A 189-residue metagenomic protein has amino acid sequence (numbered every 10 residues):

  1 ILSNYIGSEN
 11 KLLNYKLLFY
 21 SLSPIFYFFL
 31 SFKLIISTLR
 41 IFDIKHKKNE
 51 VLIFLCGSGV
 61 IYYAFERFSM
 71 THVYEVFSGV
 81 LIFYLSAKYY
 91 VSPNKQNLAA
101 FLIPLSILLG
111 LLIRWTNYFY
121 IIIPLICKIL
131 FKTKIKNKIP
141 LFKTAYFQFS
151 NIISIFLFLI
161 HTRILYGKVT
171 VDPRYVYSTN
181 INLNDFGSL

Functional and structural regions predicted by a protein language model:
I1-L22, Y175-I181: Interfacial juxtamembrane loops and adjacent helix segments that form the catalytic/substrate-binding surfaces
Y5-N14, L30-G59, F77, P93-Q96: Transmembrane-helix signature of polytopic, membrane-embedded enzymes that assemble or transfer cell-envelope glycans
F26, N49-I53, I61-S86, L109 (+1 more regions): Multi-pass, polyprenyl lipid-linked donor-dependent membrane glycosyltransferases
S37, Y74-P93, A99-I107, P124: Specific aromatic-rich, kink-prone transmembrane helix
R40-I44, A87-L102, I129-K143: Membrane-interface junctions at the ends of membrane-embedded or membrane-associated helices
I53, F119-K132: Hydrophobic transmembrane alpha-helices of multi-pass, membrane-embedded glycosylation machinery
L98-W115, I121-I126, I153: Membrane-interface alpha helices of multi-pass inner-membrane proteins
I123, L141-L189: Membrane-lumen/periplasm interface segments of specific transmembrane helices in polyprenyl phosphate-linked
